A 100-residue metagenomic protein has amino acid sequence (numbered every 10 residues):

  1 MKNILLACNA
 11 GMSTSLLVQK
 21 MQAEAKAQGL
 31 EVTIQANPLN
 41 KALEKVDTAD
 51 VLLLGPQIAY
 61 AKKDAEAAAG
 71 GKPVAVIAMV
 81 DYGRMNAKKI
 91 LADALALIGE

Functional and structural regions predicted by a protein language model:
K2-L39: Conserved active-site segments centered on acidic
K2-N9, V51-L53, A75-A78: Short glycine-rich or small-residue beta-strand-to-loop segments that form or flank ligand, phosphate, metal/Fe-S
N3, V74-E100: Ser/Thr/Gly-rich flexible loops in soluble cytosolic domains mediating phosphotransfer, phosphorylation
S15-L16, K62-D64, N86: Short glycine-/acidic-enriched loop or helix-start segments at secondary-structure transitions that form or flank
P38-A42, A61: Short acidic active-site motifs
D47-T48: Alpha-helix C-terminal capping/helix-to-coil transition sites in glycosyltransferase folds
V51-K63: N-terminal glycine-rich "phosphate-gripper" loop used for MgATP/nucleotide binding and carboxylate activation
Y60-Y82: A short, gly/pro- and small-residue-rich
